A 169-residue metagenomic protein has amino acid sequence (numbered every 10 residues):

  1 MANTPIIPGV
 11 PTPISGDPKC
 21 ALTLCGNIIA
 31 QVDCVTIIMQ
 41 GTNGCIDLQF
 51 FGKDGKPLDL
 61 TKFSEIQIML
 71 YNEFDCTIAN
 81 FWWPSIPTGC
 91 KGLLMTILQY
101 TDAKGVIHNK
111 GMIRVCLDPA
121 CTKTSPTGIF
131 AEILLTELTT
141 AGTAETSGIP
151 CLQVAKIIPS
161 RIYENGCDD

Functional and structural regions predicted by a protein language model:
A2-E164: N-terminal assembly/attachment segments of tailed bacteriophage virion structural proteins
G166-D169: Compositionally biased low-complexity segments at domain edges in trafficked proteins and select soluble regulators
